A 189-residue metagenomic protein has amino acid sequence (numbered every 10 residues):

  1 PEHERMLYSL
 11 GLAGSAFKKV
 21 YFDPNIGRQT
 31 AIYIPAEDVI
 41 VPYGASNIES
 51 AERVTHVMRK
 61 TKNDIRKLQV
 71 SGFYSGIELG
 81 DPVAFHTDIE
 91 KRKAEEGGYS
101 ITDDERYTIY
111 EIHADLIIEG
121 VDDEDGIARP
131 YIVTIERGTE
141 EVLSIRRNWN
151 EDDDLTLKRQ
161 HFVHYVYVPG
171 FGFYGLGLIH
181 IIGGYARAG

Functional and structural regions predicted by a protein language model:
P1-G189: Extended alpha-helical, oligomerization-prone segments that build pores/tubes and scaffolds
